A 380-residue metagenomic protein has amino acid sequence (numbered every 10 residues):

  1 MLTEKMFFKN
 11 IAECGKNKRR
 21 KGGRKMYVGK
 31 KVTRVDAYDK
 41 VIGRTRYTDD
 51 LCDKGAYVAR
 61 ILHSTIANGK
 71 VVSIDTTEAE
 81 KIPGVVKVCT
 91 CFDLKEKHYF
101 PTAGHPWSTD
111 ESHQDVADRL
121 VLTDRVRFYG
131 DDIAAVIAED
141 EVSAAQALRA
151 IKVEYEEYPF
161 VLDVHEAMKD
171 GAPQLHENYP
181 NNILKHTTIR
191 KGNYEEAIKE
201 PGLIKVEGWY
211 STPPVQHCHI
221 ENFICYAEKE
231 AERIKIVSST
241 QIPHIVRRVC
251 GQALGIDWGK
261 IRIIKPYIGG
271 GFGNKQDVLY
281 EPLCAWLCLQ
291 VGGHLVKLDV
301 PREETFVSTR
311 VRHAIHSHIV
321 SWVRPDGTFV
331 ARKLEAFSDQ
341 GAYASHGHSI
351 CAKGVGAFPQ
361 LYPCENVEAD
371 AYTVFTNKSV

Functional and structural regions predicted by a protein language model:
I11, R20-P180: Flexible, low-hydrophobicity surface segments
K30, S143-D163, H244-V246, E304-V380: Gly/Pro-rich active-site capping loops and adjacent beta-alpha segments that organize cofactor/substrate pockets
I61-F92, A134-E154, C225-G292, S349-P359: Alpha-helical support elements that line or immediately flank enzyme active sites and cofactor-binding pockets
C91, K260-P266, G293-E303, V330-A336 (+1 more regions): Beta-strand segments within the central parallel beta-sheet cores of soluble alpha/beta enzyme folds
H105-S108, E200-V215, L298-F306, H346: Short Pro/Gly-enriched beta-strand edge/turn motifs at strand-loop
S108-S143, F272-P325: Glycine-rich and small/hydrophobic secondary-structure elements
G171-L254: Helix-loop-helix junctions that connect adjacent transmembrane helices in secondary transporters/permeases, recognized
